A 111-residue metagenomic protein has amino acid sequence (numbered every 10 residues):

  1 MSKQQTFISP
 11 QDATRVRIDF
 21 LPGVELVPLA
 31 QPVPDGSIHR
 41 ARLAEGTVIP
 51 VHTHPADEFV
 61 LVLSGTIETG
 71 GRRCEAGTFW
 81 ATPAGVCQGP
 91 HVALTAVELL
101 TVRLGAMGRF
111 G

Functional and structural regions predicted by a protein language model:
M1-D35: A short, N-terminal "cap"/entry segment at the start of jelly-roll beta-barrel domains of the cupin/DSBH fold
V33-G36, A44-E58, C74: A short beta-loop-beta micro-motif enriched in histidine and acidic residues
P34-G36, E45-G46, T66, V86 (+1 more regions): Short, charged/polar surface micro-motifs in flexible loops or helix N-caps
V48-I49, E68, W80, G85-G89: Histidine-centered metal-chelating micro-motifs
H54-T69: Glycine- and acidic-residue-biased ligand/ion/polar-headgroup-sensing regions
R73, A84-F110: Ligand-binding loop in jelly-roll beta-barrel domains
